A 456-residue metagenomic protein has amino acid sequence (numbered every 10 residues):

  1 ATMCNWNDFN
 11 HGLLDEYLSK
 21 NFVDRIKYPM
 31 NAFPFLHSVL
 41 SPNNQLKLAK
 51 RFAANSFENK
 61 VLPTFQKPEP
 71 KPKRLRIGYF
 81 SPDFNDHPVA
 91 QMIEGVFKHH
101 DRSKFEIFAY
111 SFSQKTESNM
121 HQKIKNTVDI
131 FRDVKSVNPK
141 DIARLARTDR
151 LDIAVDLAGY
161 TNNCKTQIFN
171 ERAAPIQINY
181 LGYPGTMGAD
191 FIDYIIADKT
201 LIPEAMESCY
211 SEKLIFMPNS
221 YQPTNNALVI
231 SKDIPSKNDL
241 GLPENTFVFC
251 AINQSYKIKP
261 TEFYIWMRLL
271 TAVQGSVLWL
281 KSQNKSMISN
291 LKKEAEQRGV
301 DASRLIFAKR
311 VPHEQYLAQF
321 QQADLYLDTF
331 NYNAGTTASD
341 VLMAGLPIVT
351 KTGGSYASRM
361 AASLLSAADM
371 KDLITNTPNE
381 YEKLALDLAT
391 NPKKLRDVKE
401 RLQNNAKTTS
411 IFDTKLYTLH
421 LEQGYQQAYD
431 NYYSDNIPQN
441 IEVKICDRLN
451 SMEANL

Functional and structural regions predicted by a protein language model:
A1-P243, Q254, Y264, K293-V300 (+4 more regions): Alpha-helical solenoid repeat scaffolds of the TPR/TPR-like class and their adjacent stem/linker regions that mediate
R76-G78, C250, W279, V349: Short, well-ordered beta-strand segments
F80, I252-N253, K281, A308: Short hydrophobic "strand-cap" motifs at the C-terminus of beta-strands
K104-E106, M267-Q297: A conserved nucleotide-sugar
A158, D328-A334, T352: Short Ser/Thr-rich beta->loop micro-motif in glycosyltransferases that lines and helps position the nucleotide-sugar
V341-M343, S366: Short alpha-helix at the nucleotide-sugar/activated-sugar donor binding site of glycosyltransferases and closely
P347-Y356: Short hydrophobic beta-strand element within catalytic cores of glycosyltransferases and related nucleotide-activated
S358-D369, I374: Short acidic/histidine- and often glycine-rich active-site loop of Leloir-type glycosyltransferases that engages
